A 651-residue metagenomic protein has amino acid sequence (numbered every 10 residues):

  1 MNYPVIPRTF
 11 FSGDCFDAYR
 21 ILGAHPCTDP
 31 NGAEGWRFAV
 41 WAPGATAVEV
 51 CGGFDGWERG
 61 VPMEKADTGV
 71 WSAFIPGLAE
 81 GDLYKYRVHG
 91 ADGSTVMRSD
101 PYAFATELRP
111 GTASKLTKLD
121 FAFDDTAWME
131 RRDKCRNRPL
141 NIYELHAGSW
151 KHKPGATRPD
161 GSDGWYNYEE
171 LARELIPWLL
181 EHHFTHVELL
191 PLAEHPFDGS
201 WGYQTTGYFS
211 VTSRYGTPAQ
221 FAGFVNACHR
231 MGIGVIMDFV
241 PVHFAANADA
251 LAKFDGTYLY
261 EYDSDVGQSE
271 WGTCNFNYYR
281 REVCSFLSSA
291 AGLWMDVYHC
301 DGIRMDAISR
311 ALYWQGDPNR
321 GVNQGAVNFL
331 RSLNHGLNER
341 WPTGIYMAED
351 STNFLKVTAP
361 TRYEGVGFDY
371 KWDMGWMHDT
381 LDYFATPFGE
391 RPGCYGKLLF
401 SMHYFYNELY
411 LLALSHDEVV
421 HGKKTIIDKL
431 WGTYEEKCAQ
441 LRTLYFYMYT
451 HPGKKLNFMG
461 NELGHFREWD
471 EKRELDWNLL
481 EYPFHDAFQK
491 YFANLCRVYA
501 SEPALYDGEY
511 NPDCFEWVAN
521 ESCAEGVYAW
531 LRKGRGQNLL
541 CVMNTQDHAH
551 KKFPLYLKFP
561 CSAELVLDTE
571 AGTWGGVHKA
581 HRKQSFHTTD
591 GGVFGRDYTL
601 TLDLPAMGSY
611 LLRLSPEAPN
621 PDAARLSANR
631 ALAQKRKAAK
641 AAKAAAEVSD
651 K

Functional and structural regions predicted by a protein language model:
M1-L140, Y168-L179, H183, E435-C438 (+2 more regions): Carbohydrate-interacting/catalytic domains
A42-G44, F54, D67, G77 (+9 more regions): Short, flexible loop/turn elements at secondary-structure junctions
T95-V96, K151-K153, H195-D198, H243-N247 (+6 more regions): Short catalytic/ligand-binding loop motif for oxyanion handling, primarily in non-cytosolic enzymes, centered on
R109-P110, H299-D301, Q315-K472, A500-L555 (+2 more regions): Conserved alpha/beta catalytic core and glycan-binding cleft of carbohydrate-active enzymes
A127-N137, H146-V322: Substrate-binding/active-site clefts of carbohydrate-active enzymes
E174-L175, Q220, F224, V283-W294 (+4 more regions): Alpha-helical packing segments of well-folded alpha/beta enzyme cores
T212-G216, Y278, R320-V322, L430-E436 (+2 more regions): Short, contiguous acidic/charged loop-to-helix segments that flank catalytic cores in large enzymes
